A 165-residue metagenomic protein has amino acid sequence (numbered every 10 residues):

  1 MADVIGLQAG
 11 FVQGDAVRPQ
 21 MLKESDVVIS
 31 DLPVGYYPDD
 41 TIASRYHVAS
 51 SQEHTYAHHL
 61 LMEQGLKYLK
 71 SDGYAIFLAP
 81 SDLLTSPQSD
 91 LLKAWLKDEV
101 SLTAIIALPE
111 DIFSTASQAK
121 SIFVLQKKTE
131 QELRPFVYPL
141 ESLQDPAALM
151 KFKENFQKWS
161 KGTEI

Functional and structural regions predicted by a protein language model:
M1-S30, G35, S81: Conserved S-adenosyl-L-methionine
P19-M21, L66-L69, T115: Short, conserved, surface-exposed binding loops centered on an aromatic residue
D31-L60: Mobile active-site "lid"/loop adjacent to the S-adenosyl-L-methionine
P33-Y36, D82-L84, I112, K128-E130: Conserved nucleotide-binding/hydrolysis micro-motifs of P-loop NTPases
D39-D40, S86-S89, L133-R134: Extended hydrophobic-aromatic, low-complexity segments
H54-D111: Conserved Class I SAM-dependent methyltransferase catalytic core
T115-I165: Flexible, glycine-/basic-rich loop-and-beta segments that form/coincide with the SAM-dependent methyltransferase
